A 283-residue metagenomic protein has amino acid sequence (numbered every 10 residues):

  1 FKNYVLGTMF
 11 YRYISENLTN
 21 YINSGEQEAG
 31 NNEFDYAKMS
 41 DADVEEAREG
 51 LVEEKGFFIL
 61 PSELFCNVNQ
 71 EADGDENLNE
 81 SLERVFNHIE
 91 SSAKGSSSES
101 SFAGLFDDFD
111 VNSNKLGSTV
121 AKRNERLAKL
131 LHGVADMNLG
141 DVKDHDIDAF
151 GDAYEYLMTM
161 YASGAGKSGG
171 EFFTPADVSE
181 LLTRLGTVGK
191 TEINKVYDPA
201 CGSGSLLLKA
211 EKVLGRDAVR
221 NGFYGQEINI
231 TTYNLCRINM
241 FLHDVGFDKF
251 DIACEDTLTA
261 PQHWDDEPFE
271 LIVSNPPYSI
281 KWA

Functional and structural regions predicted by a protein language model:
F1-K190, D248-A260: Non-catalytic, mostly N-terminal accessory regions of nucleic-acid modification and defense proteins
S168-S274, S279-K281: Conserved S-adenosyl-L-methionine
